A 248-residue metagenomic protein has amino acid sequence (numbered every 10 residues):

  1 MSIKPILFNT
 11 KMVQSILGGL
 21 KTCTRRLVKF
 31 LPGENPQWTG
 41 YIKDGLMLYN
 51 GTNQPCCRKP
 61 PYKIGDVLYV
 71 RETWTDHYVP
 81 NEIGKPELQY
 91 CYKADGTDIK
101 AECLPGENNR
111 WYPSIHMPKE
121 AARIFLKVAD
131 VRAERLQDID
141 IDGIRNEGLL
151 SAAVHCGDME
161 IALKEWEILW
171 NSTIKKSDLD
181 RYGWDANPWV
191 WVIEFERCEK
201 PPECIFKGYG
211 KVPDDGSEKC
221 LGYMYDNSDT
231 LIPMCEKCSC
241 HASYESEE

Functional and structural regions predicted by a protein language model:
M1-I205, G210-E218, Y223-E248: Secondary-structure transition motif
